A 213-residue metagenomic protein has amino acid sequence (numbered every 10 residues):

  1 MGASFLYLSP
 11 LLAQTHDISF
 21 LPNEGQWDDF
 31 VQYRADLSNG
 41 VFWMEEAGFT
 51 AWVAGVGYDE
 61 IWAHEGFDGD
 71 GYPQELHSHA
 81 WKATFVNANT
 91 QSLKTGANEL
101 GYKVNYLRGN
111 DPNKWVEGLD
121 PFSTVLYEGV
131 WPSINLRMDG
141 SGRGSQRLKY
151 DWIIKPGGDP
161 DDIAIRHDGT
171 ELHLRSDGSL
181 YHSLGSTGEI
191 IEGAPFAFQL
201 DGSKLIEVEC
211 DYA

Functional and structural regions predicted by a protein language model:
M1-P10: Bacterial N-terminal signal peptides
L11-A213: Residues that cap or anchor secondary-structure elements
